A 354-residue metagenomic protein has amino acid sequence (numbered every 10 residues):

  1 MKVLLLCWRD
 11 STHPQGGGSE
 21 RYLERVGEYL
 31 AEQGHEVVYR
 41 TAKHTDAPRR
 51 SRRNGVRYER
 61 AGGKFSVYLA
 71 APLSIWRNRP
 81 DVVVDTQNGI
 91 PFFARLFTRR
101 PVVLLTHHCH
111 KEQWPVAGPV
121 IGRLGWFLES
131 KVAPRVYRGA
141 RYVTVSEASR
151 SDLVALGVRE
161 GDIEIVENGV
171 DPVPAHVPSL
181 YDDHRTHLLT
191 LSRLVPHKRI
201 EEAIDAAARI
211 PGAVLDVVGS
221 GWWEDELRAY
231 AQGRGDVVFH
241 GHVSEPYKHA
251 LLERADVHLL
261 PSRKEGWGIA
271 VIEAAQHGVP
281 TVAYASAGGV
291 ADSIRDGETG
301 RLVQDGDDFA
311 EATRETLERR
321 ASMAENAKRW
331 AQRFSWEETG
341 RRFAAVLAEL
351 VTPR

Functional and structural regions predicted by a protein language model:
I121-Y142: Membrane-proximal helix-turn-helix segments that form the acceptor-binding/catalytic region of lipid-linked
V143, V177-I210, D216: Conserved donor-binding/catalytic core segment of Leloir-type glycosyltransferases
A148, G169: Carbohydrate-associated surface elements
D225-P246: Nucleotide-activated donor-binding/catalytic signature segment of Leloir-type glycosyltransferases, i.e., the conserved
R263: Aromatic "clamp/platform" in nucleotide-sugar-dependent glycosyltransferases that forms part of the donor/acceptor
P280-Y284: Short hydrophobic beta-strand element within catalytic cores of glycosyltransferases and related nucleotide-activated
A285, R295-D307, R314-R319: Conserved acidic donor-binding segment of nucleotide-sugar-dependent glycosyltransferases
A321-F334: A short, well-ordered alpha-helix in the C-terminal region of glycosyltransferases
